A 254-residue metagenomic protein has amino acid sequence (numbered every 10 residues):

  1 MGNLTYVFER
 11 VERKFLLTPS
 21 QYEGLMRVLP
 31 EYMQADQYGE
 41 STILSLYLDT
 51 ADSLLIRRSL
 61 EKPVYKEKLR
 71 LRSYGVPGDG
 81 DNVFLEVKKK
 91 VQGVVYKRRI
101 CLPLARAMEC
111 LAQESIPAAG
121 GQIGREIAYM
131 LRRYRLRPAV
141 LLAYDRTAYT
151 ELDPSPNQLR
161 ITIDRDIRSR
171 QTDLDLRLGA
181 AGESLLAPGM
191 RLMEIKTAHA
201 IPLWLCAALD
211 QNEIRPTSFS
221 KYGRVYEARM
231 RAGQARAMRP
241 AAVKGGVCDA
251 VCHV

Functional and structural regions predicted by a protein language model:
M1-V254: Phosphate-end processing signature that detects enzymes handling 5′-triphosphorylated RNA and polyphosphate
